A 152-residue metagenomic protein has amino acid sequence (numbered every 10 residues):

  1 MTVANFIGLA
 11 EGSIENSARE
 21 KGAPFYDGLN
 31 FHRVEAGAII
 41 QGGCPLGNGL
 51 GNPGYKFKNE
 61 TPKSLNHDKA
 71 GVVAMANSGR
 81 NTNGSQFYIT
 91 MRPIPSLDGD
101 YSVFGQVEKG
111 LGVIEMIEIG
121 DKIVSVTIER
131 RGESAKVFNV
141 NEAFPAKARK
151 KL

Functional and structural regions predicted by a protein language model:
M1-L152: Cyclophilin-like peptidyl-prolyl cis-trans isomerases
